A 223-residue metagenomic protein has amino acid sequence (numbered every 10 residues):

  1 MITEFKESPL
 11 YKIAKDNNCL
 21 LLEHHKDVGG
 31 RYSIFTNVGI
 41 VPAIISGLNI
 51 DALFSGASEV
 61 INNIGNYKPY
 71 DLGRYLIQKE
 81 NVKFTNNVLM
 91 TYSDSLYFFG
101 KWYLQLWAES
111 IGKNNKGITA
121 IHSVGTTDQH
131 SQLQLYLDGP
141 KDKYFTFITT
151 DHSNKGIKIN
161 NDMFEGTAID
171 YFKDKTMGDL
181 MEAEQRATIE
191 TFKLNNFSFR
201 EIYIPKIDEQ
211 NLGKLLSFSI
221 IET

Functional and structural regions predicted by a protein language model:
I2-T146, D151-N154: Active-site phosphate/pyrophosphate-binding segments
N18-E23, V88, N196-I207: Short amphipathic alpha-helical segments and their helix-coil junctions
F35, P42, G213, E222-T223: Alpha-helix boundary/interfacial micro-motifs
S95-Y203, Q210-S217, T223: C-terminal catalytic subdomain
